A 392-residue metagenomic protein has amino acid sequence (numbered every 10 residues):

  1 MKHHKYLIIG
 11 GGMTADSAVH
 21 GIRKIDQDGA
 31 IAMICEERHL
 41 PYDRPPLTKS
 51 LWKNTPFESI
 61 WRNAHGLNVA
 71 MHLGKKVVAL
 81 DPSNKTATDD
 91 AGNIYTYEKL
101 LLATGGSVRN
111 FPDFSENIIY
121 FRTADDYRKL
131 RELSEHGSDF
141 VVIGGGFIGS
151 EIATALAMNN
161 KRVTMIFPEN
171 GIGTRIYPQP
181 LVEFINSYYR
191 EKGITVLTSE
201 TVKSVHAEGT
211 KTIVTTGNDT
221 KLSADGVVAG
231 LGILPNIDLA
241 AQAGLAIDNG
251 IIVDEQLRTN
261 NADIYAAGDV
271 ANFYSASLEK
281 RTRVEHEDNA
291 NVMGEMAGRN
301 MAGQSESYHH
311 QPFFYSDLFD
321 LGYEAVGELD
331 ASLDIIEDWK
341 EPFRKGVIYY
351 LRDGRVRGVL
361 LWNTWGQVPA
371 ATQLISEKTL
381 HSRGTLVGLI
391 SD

Functional and structural regions predicted by a protein language model:
K2-A70, A155-I176: Beta1-alpha1 glycine-rich phosphate/pyrophosphate-binding loop at the start of Rossmann-like nucleotide-binding domains
K2-H4, V270-Q367: Mid-to-C-terminal Rossmann-like scaffold of FAD/NAD(P)H-dependent oxidoreductases
I8-I9, Y95-G105, L222-G232, G294: Short hydrophobic core segments
G66-D81, K192-V202: A conserved beta-strand/loop element that lines the FAD pocket in flavoprotein oxidoreductases
L102-N159: Glycine-rich dinucleotide-binding loop and its adjacent helix/turn
E116-S138, G209-T215, K221-M296: FAD-site-proximal beta/loop scaffold in flavoenzymes
D139, G149-S204, N289, H309-L318: Rossmann-like dinucleotide-binding cores of NAD(P)H-dependent redox enzymes
L222-A246, G322-D392: C-terminal catalytic lobe of FAD-dependent flavoproteins
